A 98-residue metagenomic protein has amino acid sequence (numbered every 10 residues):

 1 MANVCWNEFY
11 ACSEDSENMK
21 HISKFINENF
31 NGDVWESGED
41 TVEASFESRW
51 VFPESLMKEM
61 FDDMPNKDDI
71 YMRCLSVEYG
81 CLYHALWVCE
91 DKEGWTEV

Functional and structural regions predicted by a protein language model:
M1-I26: Short, extreme N-terminal segment that most often corresponds to the first beta-strand
S23-V98: Charged interaction segments
